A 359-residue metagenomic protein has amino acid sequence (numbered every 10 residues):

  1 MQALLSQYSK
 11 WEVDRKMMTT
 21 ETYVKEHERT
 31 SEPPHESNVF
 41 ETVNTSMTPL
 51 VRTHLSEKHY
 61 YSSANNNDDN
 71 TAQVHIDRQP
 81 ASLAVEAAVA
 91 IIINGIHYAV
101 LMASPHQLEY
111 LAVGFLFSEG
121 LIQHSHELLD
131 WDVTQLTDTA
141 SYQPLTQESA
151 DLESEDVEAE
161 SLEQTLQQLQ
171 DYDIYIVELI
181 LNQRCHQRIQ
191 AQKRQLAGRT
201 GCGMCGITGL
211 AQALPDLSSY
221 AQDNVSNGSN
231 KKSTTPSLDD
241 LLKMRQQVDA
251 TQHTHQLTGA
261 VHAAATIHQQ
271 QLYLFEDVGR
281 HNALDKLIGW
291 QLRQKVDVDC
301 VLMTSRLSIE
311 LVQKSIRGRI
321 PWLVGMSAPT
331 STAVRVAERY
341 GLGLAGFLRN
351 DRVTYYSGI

Functional and structural regions predicted by a protein language model:
A3-R15, T19-E28, H35-H268, L272-L274 (+1 more regions): Intrinsically disordered, low-complexity regions enriched in acidic/Ser/Thr/Pro/Gln residues
V133-T134, D138, D223, N227 (+4 more regions): Charge-rich, low-complexity amphipathic helices in intrinsically disordered tails/linkers adjacent to domains
T266-I267, Y356-G358: Short beta-strand-to-turn element immediately C-terminal to the catalytic PLP-Schiff-base lysine in fold type I
R280-Y355: Feature captures the catalytic cores and cofactor-binding loops of soluble hydro-lyases/lyases that act on carboxylate
